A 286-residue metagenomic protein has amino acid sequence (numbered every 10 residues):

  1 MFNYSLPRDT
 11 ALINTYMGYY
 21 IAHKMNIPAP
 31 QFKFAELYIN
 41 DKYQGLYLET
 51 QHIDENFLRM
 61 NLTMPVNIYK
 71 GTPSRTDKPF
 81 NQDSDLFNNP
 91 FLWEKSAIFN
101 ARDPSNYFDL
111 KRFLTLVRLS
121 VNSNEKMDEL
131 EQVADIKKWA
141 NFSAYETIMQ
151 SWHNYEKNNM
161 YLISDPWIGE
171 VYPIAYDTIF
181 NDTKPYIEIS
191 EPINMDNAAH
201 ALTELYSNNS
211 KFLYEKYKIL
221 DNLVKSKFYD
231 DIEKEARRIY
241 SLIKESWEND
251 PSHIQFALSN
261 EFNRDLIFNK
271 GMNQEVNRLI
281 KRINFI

Functional and structural regions predicted by a protein language model:
M1, P30-F34, Y43-Y47, F142-Y145 (+2 more regions): Extracellular structured ligand-interaction cores
M1-I13, M17: Conserved NTP-binding catalytic cores of kinases and kinase-like/nucleotidyltransferase enzymes across multiple kinase
L6, M25-P30, K42-S143, L213 (+2 more regions): Internal "kinase-insert"/substrate-recognition segments embedded within catalytic cores of ATP-dependent enzymes
I13-I27: Zn2+-dependent metallopeptidase catalytic core
A22, T50, H153: Conserved hydrophobic/aromatic pocket- or pore-lining residues that grip, position, or stack substrates in active sites
Y107-E156, M160-I163, G169-I286: Middle-to-C-terminal accessory/interaction subdomains
